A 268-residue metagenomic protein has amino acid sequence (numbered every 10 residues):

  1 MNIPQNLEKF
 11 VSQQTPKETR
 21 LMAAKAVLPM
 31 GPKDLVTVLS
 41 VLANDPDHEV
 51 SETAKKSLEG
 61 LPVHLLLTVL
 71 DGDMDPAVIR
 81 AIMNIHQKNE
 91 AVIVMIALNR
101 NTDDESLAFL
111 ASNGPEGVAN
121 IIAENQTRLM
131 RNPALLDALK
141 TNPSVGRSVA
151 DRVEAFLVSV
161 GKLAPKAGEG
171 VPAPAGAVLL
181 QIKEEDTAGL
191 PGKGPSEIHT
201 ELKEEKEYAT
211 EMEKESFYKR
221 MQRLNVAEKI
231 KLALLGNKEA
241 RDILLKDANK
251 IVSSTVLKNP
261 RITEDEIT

Functional and structural regions predicted by a protein language model:
M1-T268: Alpha-helical scaffold segments
